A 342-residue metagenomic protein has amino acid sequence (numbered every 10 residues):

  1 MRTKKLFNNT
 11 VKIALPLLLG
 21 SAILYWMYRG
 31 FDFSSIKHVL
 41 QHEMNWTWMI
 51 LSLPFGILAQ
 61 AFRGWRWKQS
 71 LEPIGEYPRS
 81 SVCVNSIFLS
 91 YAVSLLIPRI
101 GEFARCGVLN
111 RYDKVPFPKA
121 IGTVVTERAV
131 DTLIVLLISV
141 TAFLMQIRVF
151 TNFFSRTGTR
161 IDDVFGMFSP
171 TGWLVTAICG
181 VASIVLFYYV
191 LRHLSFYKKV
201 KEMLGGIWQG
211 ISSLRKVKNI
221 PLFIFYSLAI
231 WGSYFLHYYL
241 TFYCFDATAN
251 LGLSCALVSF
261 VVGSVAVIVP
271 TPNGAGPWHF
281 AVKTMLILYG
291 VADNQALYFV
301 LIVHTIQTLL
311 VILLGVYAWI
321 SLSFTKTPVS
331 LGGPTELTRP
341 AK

Functional and structural regions predicted by a protein language model:
M1-F88, M145-I147, T151-V267, I306-K342: Predominantly cytoplasmic-facing regulatory/coupling regions of multi-pass membrane proteins
F55, R63, W67, S94-R105 (+3 more regions): Alpha-helical transmembrane segments and their lipid-water interface positions in multi-pass membrane proteins
E72, N85-K114: Extended non-transmembrane interhelical loops and adjacent amphipathic helices of multipass membrane proteins
S80-C83, I100-E102, V115-R128, L136 (+1 more regions): Membrane-interface alpha-helices at helix entry/exit sites of multi-pass transporters
L89-P98, V258-H279: Transmembrane alpha-helix interface/packing and boundary motifs in multi-pass membrane proteins, characterized by
G107-F117, G122, I138, M145-S155: Alpha-helical transmembrane bundle and helix-membrane interface signal in multi-pass integral membrane proteins
L109-P116, G210, F280-Y298: Interfacial segments of multi-pass membrane proteins
